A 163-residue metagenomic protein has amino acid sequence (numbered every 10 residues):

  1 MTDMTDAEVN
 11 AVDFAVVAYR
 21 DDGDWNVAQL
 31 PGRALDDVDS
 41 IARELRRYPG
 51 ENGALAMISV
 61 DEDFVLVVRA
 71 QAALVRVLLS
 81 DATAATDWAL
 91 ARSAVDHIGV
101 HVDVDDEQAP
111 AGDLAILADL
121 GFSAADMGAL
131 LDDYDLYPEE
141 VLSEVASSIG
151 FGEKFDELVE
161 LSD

Functional and structural regions predicted by a protein language model:
M1-A18, D156-D163: Actinobacteria-biased recognition of intrinsically disordered, low-complexity terminal regions
T5-N10, G23-D87: Compact, well-ordered interaction domains used in eukaryotic information-processing assemblies
F14, W25, Q29, E51 (+4 more regions): Generic preference for well-ordered secondary structure
A15-V17, M57, A94: Generic structural hydrophobic/aromatic packing signal, biased to beta-strands
V16-Y19, S40, V68, A118-D119: Short amphipathic alpha-helical segments, especially helix-boundary/capping motifs
Y19, Y48, Y134-Y137: Sequence-level detector for tyrosine residue identity
D21, N26, G32, D37 (+6 more regions): Residue-level detector of solvent-exposed, low-hydrophobicity positions
T86-D163: Charged, compositionally biased boundary regions
